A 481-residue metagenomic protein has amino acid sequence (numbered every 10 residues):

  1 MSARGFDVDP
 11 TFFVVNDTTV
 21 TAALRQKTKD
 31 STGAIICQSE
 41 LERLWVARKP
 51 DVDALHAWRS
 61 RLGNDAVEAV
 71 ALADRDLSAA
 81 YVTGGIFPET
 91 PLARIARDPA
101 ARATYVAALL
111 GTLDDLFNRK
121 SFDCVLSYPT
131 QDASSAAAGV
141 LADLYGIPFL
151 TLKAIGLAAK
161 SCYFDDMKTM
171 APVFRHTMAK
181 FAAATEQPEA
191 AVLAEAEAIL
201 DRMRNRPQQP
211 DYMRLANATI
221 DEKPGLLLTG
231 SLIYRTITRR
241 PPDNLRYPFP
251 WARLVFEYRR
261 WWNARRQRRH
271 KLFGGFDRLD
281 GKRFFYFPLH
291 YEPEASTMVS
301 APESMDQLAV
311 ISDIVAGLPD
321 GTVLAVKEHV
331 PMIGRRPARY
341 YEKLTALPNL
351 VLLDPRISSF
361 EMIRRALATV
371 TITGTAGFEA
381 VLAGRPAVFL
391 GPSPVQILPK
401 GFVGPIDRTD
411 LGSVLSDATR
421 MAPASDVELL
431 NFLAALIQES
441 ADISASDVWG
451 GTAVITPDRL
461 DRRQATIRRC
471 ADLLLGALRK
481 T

Functional and structural regions predicted by a protein language model:
M1-F6, A137-V140, E303-L318: Histidine-anchored nucleotide/phosphate-binding helix
F6-A107, L157-E257, W261-A264: Conserved N-terminal ligand/cofactor-binding loop architecture of enzyme catalytic domains
T90, I311-L352: Catalytic donor nucleotide-activated moiety binding site of glycosyltransferases and closely related
G111-R175: Conserved nucleotide-sugar donor-interacting segment of glycosyltransferase catalytic cores, predominantly GT-B
L116-N118, R278, E361-R365: Structural alpha-helical scaffold elements that stabilize or flank donor/cofactor-binding regions in carbohydrate
S127, K153, D354-F402: A donor-sugar binding/catalytic signature common to diverse glycosyltransferases and related nucleotide-sugar
V173-L226, G401-T481: Leloir-type glycosyltransferase catalytic cores
L279-D313, T322, V326-P331: Active-site donor-nucleotide binding/catalytic segment of nucleotide-sugar enzymes
